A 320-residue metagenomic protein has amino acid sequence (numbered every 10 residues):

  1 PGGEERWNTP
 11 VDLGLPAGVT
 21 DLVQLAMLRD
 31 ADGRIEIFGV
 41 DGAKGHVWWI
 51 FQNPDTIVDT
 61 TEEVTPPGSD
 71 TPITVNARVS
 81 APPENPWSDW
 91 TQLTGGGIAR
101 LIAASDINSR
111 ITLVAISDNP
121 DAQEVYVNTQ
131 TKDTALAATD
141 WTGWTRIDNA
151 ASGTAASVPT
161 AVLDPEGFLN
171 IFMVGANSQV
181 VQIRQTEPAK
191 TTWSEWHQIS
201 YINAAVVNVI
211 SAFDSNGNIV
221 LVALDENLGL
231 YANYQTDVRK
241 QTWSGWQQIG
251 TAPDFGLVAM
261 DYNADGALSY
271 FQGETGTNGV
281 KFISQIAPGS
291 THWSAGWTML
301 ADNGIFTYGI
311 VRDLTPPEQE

Functional and structural regions predicted by a protein language model:
P1-E320: A structural motif
